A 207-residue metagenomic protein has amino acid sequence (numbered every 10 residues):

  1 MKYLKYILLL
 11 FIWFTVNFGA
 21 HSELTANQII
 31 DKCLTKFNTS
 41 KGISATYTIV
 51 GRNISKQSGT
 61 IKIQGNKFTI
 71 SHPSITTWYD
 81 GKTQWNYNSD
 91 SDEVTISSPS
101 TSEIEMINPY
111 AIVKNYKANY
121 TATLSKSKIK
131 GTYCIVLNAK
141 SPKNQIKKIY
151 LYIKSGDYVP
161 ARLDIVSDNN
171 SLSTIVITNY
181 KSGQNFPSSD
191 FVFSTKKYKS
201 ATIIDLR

Functional and structural regions predicted by a protein language model:
L4-F14: Sec-dependent N-terminal signal peptides
W13-S55, N66-K67, D92, K197-R207: N-terminal leader/targeting segments and the immediate start of mature chains
K36, G59-I63, T76-T77, A122-K128: Short, exposed beta-strand/loop patches in secreted or surface proteins that constitute
I49-G51, S71-P73, N88-D90, D164-S167: Beta-turn initiation residues at beta-strand->coil junctions
S58-M106, S173: An acidic-aromatic
P99-K130: Flexible, surface-exposed loop/linker segments and immediately adjacent secondary-structure boundaries
Y120, S127-L206: Gly/Pro-enriched, hydrophobic low-complexity segments that function as extracytoplasmic propeptides/linkers
